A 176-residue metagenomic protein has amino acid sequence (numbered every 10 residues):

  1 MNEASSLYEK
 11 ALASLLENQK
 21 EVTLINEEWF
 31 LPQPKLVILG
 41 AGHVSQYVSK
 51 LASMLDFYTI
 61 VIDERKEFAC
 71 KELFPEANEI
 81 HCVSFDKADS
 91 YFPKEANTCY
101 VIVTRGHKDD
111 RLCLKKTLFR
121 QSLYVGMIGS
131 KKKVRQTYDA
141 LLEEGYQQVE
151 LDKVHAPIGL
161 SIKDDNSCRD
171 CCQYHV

Functional and structural regions predicted by a protein language model:
M1-E64, F68-E72, N78, E95-C99 (+2 more regions): Segments forming oxygen-rich coordination pockets for charged ligands
F57, S122, Y146: Short phosphate-binding/catalytic loops that engage adenosine nucleotides
I62, C99, T104, K115-A140: ADP-ribose/adenylate-binding Rossmann-like module
P75-A77, R120-Q121: Short, structured coil segments at secondary-structure junctions
N78-S84: Conserved SAM-binding strand-loop segment of SAM-dependent methyltransferases
D86-A96: Short amphipathic alpha-helix with an adjacent loop that forms part of the alpha/beta core around
H107-R111: Beta-loop-alpha module in the N-terminal Rossmann-like domain of NAD(P)-dependent dehydrogenases, especially those
I128-V176: Adenosine-phosphate binding glycine-rich loop
